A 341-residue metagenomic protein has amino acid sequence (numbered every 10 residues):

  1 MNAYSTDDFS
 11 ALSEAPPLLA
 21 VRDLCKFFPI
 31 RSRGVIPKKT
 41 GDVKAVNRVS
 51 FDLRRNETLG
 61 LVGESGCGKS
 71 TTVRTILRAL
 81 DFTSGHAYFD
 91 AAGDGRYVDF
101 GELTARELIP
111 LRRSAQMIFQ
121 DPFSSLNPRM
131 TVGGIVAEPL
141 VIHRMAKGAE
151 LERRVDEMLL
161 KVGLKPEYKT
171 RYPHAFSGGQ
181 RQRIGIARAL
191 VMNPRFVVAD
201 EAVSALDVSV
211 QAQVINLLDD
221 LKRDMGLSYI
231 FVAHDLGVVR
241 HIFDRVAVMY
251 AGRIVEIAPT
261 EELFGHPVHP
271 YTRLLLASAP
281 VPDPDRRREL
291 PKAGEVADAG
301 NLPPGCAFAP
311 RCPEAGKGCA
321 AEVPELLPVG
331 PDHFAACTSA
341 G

Functional and structural regions predicted by a protein language model:
N2-P17, R31-P37, D42, Y97 (+1 more regions): Short catalytic/signature loops enriched in Gly
L77: Helix-to-loop junction immediately C-terminal to a conserved catalytic motif
H86-P110, K147: ABC ATPase NBD Q-loop/coupling interface
A92-R96, A149-E167, L276-A277: Conserved ABC ATPase "signature" region
Y172-F176, Q180: Conserved ABC ATPase signature
V191-R195: A short, proline-enriched helix->beta-strand linker immediately N-terminal to the Walker B motif in ABC-type P-loop
V198-A202, L206-R287: P-loop NTP-binding/switch modules centered on Walker-like glycine-rich loops
